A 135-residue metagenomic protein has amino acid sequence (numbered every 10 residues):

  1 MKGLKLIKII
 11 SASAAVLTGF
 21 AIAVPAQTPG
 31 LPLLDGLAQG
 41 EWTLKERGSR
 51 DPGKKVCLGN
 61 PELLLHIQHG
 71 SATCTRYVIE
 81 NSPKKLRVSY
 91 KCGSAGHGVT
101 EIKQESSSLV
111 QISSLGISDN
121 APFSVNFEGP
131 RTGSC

Functional and structural regions predicted by a protein language model:
K2-S13: Bacterial N-terminal signal peptides that target proteins for export
F20-A26: Sec/Tat signal peptide C-region and signal peptidase I cleavage site
T28-G40, E80, T132-C135: N-terminal helix-cap/turn-to-beta initiation motif at the start of protein domains
G36-P52: Tryptophan-anchored aromatic micro-motifs
W42-E46, L86-G93, I112-S118: Short beta-strand segments that buttress and anchor functional surface loops
R50-E105: Central antiparallel beta-sheet cores of small beta-barrel/beta-sandwich binding domains
I102-K103, S113-S124: Short, exposed beta-strand-loop hairpins at the edges of beta-sheets in extracellular/periplasmic proteins
D119-C135: Edge beta-strand at a domain terminus
